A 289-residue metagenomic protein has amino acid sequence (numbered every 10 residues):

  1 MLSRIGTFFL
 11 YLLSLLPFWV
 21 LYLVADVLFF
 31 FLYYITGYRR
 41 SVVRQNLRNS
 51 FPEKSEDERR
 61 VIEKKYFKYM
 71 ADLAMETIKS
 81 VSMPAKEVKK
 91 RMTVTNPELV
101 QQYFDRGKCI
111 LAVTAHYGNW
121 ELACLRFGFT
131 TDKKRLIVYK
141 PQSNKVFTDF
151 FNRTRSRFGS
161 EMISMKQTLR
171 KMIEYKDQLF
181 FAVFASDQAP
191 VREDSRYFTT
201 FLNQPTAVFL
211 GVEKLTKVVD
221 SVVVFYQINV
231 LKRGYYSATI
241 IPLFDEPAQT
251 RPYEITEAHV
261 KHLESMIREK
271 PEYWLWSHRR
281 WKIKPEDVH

Functional and structural regions predicted by a protein language model:
M1-T114, T148, R153, G159: Membrane-anchoring hydrophobic helices of lipid-metabolizing enzymes
F8-L10, D57, L125-G128, Q167: Hydrophobic alpha-helical transmembrane segments
F9, R44, C124, F151 (+3 more regions): Generic structural marker for isolated residues within well-ordered, non-membrane alpha-helices of soluble domains
F18, Y22, K133-P141, D187 (+1 more regions): An N-terminal domain-start capping segment
Y38, V94, G118, K145-V146 (+3 more regions): Residue-level recognition of alpha-helix initiation/capping sites
S41, E121, T148-D149, R170 (+2 more regions): Residue-level marker for well-ordered alpha-helical positions
K54, V61-K64, Q102-F104, K166-H289: Non-catalytic C-terminal accessory region of glycerolipid acyltransferases and related lyso-lipid remodeling enzymes
R106-K166, V191-T199, Q204: Catalytic core of membrane glycerolipid acyltransferases/transacylases, capturing the structured, soluble-facing
